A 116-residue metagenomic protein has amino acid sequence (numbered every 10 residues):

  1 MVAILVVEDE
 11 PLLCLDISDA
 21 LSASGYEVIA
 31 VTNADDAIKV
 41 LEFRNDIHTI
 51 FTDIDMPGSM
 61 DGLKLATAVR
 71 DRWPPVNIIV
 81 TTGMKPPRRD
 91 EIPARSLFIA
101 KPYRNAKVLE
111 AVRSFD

Functional and structural regions predicted by a protein language model:
E8: Conserved acidic carboxylate
P11-I29: Two-component/phosphorelay signaling modules centered on CheY-like receiver
A30-T49, R89: Acidic, metal-coordinating helix/loop segments flanking the phosphotransfer/catalytic sites of two-component signaling
N33, M60-L65: Acidic catalytic/metal-coordinating carboxylates
D53-I54: Active-site residues of response regulator receiver
L63-P75: Short amphipathic alpha-helix used as the core "switch/output" element in two-component signaling
T81-T82: Hydrophobic/aromatic residues positioned on beta-strands within the core alpha/beta folds
Y103-F115: C-terminal output helix
